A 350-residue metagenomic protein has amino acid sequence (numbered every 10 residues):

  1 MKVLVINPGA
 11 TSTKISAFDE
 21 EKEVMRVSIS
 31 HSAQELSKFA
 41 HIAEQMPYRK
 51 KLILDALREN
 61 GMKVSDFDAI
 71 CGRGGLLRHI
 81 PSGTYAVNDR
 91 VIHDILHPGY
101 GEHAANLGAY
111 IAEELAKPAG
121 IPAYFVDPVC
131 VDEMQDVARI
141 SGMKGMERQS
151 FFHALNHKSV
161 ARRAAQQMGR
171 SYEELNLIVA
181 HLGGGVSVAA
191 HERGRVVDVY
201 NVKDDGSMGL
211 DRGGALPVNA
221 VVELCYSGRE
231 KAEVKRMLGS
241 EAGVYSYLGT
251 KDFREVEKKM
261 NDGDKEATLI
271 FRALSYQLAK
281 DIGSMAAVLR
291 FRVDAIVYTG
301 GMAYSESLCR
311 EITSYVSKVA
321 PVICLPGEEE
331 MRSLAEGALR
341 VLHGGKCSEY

Functional and structural regions predicted by a protein language model:
V3-E44, M208: Short glycine-rich, Thr/Ser-proximal phosphate-binding strand/loop in the N-terminal lobe of ATP-dependent enzymes
R26-S65, V91, I95-Y100: N-terminal phosphate-binding loop and adjacent alpha-helix
D55-D68, Q167-S171, I282-D294: Phosphate/pyrophosphate-binding loops at sites that engage ATP/ADP/AMP, CoA/4′-phosphopantetheine, polyphosphate
L57-A104, P122, C130-S141: Short beta-strand-loop/turn "lid" adjacent to the catalytic site in phosphate-handling enzymes
A104-E114, F125, I140-L177, G184-G185 (+2 more regions): Glycine-rich phosphate-binding loop plus the immediately following alpha-helix
R236-F291: Adenine-nucleotide phosphate-binding core of ATP-dependent small-molecule kinases
V293-I312: Glycine-rich phosphate-binding loops at beta-strand->alpha-helix junctions
A303-Y304, R310, I323-Y350: Glycine-rich phosphate-binding/hydrolytic loop that grips phosphoryl groups
